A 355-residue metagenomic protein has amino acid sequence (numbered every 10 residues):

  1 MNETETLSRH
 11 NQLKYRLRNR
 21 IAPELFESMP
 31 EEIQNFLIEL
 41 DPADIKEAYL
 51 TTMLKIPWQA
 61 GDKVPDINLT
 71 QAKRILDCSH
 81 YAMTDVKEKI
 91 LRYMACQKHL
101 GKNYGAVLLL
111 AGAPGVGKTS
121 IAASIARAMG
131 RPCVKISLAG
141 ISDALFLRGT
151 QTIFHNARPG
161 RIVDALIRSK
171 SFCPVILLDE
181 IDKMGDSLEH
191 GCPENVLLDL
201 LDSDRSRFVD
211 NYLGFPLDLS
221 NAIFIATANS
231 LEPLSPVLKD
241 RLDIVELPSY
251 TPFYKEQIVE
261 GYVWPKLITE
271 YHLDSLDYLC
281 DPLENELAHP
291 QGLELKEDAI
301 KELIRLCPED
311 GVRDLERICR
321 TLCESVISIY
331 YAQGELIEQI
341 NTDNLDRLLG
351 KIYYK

Functional and structural regions predicted by a protein language model:
M1-C96: Extended, charged alpha-helical coiled-coil/arm scaffolds that mediate oligomerization and mechanical coupling in large
R20-F26, G61-V64, K170, S230-D240 (+2 more regions): Conserved C-terminal "switch" segment of AAA+ ATPases
N103-A106, M129, R148, S169-P174 (+3 more regions): Short loop/turn elements that form and flank the Walker-type P-loop nucleotide-binding site in RecA-like NTPase cores
N103-L138, I167-R168: Walker A/P-loop
G112, G149, E180: The Walker A (P-loop) glycine that initiates the GxxxxGKT/S ATP-binding motif of P-loop NTPases
A128-R158, A165, Y254: AAA+/P-loop NTPase substrate/partner-engagement loops
S169-P174, V209-A228, E294, I340-D343: AAA+/SF3 P-loop NTPase mechanochemical coupling elements
L178-L217: Conserved catalytic/switch belt of AAA+ P-loop NTPases
